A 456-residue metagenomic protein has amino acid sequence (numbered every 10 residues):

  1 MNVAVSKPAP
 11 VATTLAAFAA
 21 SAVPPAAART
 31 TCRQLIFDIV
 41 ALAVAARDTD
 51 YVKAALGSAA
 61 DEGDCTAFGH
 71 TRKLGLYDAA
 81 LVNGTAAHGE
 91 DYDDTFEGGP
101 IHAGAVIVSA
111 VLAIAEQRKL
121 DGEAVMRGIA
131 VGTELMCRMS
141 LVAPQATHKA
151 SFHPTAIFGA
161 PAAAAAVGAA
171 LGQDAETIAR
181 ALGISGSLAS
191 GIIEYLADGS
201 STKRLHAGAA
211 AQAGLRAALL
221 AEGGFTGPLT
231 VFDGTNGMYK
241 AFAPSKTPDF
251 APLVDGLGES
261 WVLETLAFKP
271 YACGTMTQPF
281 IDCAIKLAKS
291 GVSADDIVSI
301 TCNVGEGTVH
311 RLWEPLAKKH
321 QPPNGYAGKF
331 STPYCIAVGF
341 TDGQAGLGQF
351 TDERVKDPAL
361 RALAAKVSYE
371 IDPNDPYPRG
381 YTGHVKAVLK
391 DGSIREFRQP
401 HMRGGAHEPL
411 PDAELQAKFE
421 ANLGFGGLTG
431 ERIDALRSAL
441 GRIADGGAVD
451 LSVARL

Functional and structural regions predicted by a protein language model:
M1-P100, T202-Q212, L219-L456: Terminal-appendage/accessory-domain detector
A22, A46, V111-R118, A164-A170 (+2 more regions): Well-ordered alpha-helical scaffold segments within catalytic/enzyme domains
A46, G63, L135-A143, L188-Y195 (+1 more regions): Secretory-pathway/luminal and periplasmic proteins that interact with or process carbohydrate-rich
R72-D91, M126-L141, T177-L188: Short, charged, amphipathic alpha-helices and their helix-cap/turn boundaries
H88-A146: Hydrophobic alpha-helical hairpins/lids featuring a short glycine-rich hinge
G99-A105, A124-I129, T147-A160, L205-A209 (+2 more regions): Active-site nucleophile and cofactor-binding loops and adjacent substrate-binding regions of central metabolic enzymes
V106-V108, S151-A170, R180-P252: Amphipathic alpha-helical interface segments
Q117-M126, G172-A179, G227-T230, G430: Structural helix-adjacent loops and short alpha-helical linkers that scaffold large soluble proteins
